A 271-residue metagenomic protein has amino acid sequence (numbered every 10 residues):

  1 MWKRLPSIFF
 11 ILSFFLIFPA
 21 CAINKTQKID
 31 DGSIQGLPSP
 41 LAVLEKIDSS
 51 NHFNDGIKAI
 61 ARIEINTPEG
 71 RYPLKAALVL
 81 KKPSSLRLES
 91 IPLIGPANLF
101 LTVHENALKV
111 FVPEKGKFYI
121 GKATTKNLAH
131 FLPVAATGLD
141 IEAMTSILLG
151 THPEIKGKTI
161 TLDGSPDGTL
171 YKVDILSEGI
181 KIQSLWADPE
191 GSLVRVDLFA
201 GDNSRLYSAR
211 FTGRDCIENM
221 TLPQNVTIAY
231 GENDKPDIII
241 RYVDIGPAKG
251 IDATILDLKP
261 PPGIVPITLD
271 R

Functional and structural regions predicted by a protein language model:
M1-F9: Bacterial N-terminal signal peptides that target proteins for export
F9-P19: Bacterial N-terminal signal peptides
A20-P73, P260, V265-R271: N-terminal leader/targeting segments and the immediate start of mature chains
I23, S85-E142: An acidic-aromatic
S49-I57, E69-Y72, V79-S84, L101 (+1 more regions): Edge/loop elements at the starts and ends of beta-strands within beta-rich repeat scaffolds
R62-P68, L93-P96, N106, C216 (+1 more regions): Hydrophobic lipid-interacting interfaces of membrane-associated proteins
T159-G263, I267-R271: Gly/Pro-enriched, hydrophobic low-complexity segments that function as extracytoplasmic propeptides/linkers
